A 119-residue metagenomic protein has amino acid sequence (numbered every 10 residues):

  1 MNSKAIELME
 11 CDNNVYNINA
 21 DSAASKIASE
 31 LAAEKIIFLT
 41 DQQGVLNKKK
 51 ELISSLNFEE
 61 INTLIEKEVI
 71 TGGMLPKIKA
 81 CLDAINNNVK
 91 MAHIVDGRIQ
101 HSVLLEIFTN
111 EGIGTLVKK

Functional and structural regions predicted by a protein language model:
M1-K119: C-terminal catalytic "cap/lid" subdomain
